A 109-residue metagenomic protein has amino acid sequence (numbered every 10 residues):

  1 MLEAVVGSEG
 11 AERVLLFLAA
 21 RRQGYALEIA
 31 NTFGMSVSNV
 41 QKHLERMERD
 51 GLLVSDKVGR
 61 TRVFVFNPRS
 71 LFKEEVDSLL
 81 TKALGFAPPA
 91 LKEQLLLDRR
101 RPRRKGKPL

Functional and structural regions predicted by a protein language model:
M1-A11, Y25, V54-L80: Short, cationic-aromatic polyanion-contact patches
E12-L16: Pre-recognition alpha-helix immediately N-terminal to the DNA-recognition helix within helix-turn-helix or winged-helix
L18-R21: Short helix-capping/hinge SLiMs at alpha-helix to coil transitions
E28-T32: A short acidic, leucine-rich amphipathic alpha-helix
S38: Key DNA-contact positions within bacterial/archaeal DNA-binding proteins
L44-E45: Short, hydrophobic-biased segments on the C-terminal half of alpha helices that form "recognition helices"
G51: Glycine-centered, phosphate/nucleic-acid-interacting loop/turn motifs that mediate DNA/RNA or nucleotide
P68-L109: Amphipathic alpha-helical dimerization/coiled-coil segments that flank or bridge DNA-binding/regulatory modules
